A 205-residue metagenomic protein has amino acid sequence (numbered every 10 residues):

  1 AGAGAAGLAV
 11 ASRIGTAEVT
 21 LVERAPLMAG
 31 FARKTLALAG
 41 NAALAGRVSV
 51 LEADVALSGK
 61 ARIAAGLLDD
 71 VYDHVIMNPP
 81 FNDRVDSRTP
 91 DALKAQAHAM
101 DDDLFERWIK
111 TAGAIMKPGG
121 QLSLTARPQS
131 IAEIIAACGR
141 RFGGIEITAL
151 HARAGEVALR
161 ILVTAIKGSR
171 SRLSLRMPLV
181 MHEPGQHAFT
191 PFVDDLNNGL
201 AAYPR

Functional and structural regions predicted by a protein language model:
A3-T16: Conserved SAM-binding loop of SAM-dependent methyltransferases across substrates and taxa, primarily the Class I
E18-E23: Conserved SAM-binding motif I beta-strand of class I
P26-L36, I131: Short alpha-helix immediately C-terminal to the canonical SAM-binding loop
R33-D69: S-adenosyl-L-methionine
D70-N78: Short SAM/SAH-binding signature in class I
P79-R107: Mobile active-site "lid"/loop adjacent to the S-adenosyl-L-methionine
D101-V163: Conserved Class I SAM-dependent methyltransferase catalytic core
V157-R205: SAM/dcSAM-binding transferase cores
